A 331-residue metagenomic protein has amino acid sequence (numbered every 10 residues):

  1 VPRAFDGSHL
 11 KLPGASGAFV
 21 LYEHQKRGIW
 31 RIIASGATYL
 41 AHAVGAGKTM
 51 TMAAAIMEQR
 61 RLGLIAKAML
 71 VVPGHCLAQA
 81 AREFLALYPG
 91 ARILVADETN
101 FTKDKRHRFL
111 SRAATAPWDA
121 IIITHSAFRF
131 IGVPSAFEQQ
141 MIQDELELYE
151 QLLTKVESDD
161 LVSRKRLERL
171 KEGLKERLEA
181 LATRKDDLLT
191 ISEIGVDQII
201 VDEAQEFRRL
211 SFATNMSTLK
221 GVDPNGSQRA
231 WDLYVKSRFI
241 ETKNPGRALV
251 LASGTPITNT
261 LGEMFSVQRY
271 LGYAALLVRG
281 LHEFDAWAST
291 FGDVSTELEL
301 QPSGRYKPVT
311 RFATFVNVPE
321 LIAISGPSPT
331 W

Functional and structural regions predicted by a protein language model:
P2-A41: Conserved pre-motif I regulatory segment
I32, A43, A54-Q59, A80 (+2 more regions): Hydrophobic residues on the short alpha-helix immediately C-terminal to a glycine-rich phosphate/catalytic loop
S35-A55, K67-M69: Walker A/P-loop
A46, M57, A86-Y88, F137-M141 (+2 more regions): Glycine-rich, phosphate-binding/catalytic loops in enzymes
T51, L64-F101, K105, H125-F130 (+1 more regions): Conserved Walker A/P-loop ATP-binding site and its immediately adjacent core in helicase/helicase-like ATPase domains
Q59-A66, L271-L276: Post-Walker A helix-loop "phosphate-sensing" segment adjacent to the P-loop in P-loop NTPases
R106-Q198, E206-R208, R229-G262, R269-W331: Inter-lobe coupling linker of SF2 helicases/translocases
